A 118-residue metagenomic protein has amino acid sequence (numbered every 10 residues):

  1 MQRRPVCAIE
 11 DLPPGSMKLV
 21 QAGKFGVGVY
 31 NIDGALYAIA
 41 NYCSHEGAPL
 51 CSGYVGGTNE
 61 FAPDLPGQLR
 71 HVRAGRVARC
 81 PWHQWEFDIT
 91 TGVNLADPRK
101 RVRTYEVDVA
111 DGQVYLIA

Functional and structural regions predicted by a protein language model:
M1-A74, D88-I89, V93, R101-A118: N-terminal pre-ligand scaffold of iron-sulfur
C43, C80-H83: Short cysteine clusters
V77: Conserved active-site helix of classical SDR/Rossmann-fold NAD(P)-dependent CH-OH oxidoreductases
W82, L95-K100: Axial heme c-ligation environment in periplasmic c-type cytochrome domains
